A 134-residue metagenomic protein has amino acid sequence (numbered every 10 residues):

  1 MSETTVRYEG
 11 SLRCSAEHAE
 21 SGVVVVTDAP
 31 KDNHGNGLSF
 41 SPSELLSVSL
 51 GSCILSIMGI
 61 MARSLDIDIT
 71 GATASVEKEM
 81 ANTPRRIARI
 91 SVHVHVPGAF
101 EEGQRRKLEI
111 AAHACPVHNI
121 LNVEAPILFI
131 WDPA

Functional and structural regions predicted by a protein language model:
M1-V48, M58-A134: Extended beta-strand/beta-hairpin segments
C53-I54: Alpha-helical metal-binding/catalytic segments enriched in His/Glu/Asp
